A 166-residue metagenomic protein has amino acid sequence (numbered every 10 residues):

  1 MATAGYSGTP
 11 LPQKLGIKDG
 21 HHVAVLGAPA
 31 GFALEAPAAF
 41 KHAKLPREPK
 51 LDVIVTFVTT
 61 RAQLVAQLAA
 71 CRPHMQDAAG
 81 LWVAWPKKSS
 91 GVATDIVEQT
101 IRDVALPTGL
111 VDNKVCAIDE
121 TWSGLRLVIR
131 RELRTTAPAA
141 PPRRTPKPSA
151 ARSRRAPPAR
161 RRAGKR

Functional and structural regions predicted by a protein language model:
L11, R130-R166: Flexible, glycine-/basic-rich loop-and-beta segments that form/coincide with the SAM-dependent methyltransferase
L15-P29: Conserved class I S-adenosyl-L-methionine
A30-E35, G91-A93: Short, charged/polar "capping" segments at the starts of alpha-helices and the immediately preceding loops
K41-L51: Short acidic low-complexity segments
V55-L64: Short, glycine-rich nucleotide/cofactor-binding loops
V65-D77: A short glycine-rich, Lys/Arg-flanked "PGG" loop and its adjoining helix->strand segment in the class I
D77-P86: Conserved beta-strand signature within the Rossmann-like core of class I S-adenosyl-L-methionine
D95-K114: Conserved Class I S-adenosyl-L-methionine
